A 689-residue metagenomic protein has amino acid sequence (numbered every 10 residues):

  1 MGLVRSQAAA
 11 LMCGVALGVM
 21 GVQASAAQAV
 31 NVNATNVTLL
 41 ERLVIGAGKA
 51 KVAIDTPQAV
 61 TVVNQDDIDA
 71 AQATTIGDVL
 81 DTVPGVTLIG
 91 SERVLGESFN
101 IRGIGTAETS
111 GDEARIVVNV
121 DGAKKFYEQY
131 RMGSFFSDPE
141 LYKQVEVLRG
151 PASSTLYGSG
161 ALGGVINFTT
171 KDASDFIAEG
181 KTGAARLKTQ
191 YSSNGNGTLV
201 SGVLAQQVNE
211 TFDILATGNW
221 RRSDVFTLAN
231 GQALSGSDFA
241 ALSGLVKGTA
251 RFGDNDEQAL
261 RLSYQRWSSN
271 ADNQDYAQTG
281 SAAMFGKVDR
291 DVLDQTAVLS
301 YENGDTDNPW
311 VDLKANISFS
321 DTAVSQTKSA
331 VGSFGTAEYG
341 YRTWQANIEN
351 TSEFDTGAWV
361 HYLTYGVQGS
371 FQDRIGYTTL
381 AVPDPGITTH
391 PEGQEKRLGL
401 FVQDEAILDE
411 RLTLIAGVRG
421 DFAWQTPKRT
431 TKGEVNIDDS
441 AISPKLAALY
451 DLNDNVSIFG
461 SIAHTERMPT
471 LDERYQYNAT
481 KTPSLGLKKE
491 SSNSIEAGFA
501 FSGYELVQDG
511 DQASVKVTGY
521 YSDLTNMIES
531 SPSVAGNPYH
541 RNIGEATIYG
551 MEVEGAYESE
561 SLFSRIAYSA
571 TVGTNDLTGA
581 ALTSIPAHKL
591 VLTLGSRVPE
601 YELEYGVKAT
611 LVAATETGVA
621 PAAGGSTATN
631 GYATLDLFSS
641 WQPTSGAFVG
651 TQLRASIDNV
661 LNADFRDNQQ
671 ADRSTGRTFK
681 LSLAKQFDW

Functional and structural regions predicted by a protein language model:
G77, D81-A123: Extracytoplasmic beta-strand/coil segments of soluble accessory domains associated with Gram-negative outer-membrane
A123-P151: Short acidic/polar hinge/loop motifs at secondary-structure boundaries that mediate gating or recognition
T170-Q206: Short strand-turn segments of transmembrane beta-barrel domains in outer membranes, especially the first one or two
T189, A216, D312-K328, D451 (+3 more regions): Membrane-embedded beta-barrel scaffold of Gram-negative outer-membrane proteins
Y191-R222, G231-A271, D291-G304, G357 (+2 more regions): Transmembrane beta-barrel wall of Gram-negative outer-membrane proteins
F226-A229, S235-S237, R251, N255-W310 (+3 more regions): Flexible loop and strand-edge segments within Gram-negative outer membrane beta-barrel domains
V360-S457, I462, M468-P469, A567: Signature of Gram-negative outer-membrane beta-barrel scaffolds
D409, L414, Q512-D523, R541-V619: Gram-negative outer-membrane beta-barrel transporters
